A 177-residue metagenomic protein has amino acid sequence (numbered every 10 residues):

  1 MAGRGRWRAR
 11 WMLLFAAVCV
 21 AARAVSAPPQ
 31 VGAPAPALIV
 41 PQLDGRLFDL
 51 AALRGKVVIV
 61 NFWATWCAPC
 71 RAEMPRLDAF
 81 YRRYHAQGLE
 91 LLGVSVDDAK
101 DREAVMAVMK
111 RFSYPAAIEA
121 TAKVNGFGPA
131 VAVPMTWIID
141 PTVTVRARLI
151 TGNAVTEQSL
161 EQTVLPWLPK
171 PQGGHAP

Functional and structural regions predicted by a protein language model:
A2-M12: Bacterial N-terminal signal peptides that target proteins for export
W11-V20: Bacterial N-terminal signal peptides
C19-A37, H175-P177: N-proximal helix/coil linker or "cap" segments that precede and/or mark the start of modular domains
P29, Q42, I139-D140: Short, acidic, Ser/Thr-enriched surface-loop or helix-capping motifs
A37-V58: A short beta-strand-turn-helix
K56-V58, F62-W66, A132: Short pre-active-site segment immediately N-terminal to redox-active cysteine/selenocysteine motifs in thiol-based
R71-R111, A120-G126: Structural microenvironment flanking redox-active thiols in thiol-disulfide oxidoreductases
V108-Y114, A120-T163: Thiol/disulfide oxidoreductase modules built on the thioredoxin-like
